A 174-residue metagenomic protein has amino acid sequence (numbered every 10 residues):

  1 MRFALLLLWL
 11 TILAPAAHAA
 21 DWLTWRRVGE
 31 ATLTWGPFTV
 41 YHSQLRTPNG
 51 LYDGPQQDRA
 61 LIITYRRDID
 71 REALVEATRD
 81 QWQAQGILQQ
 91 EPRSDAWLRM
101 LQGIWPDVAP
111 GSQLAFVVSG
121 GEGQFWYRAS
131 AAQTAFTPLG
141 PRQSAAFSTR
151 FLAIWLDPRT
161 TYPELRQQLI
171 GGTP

Functional and structural regions predicted by a protein language model:
A4-A14: Bacterial N-terminal signal peptides
L13-D21: Sec/Tat signal peptide C-region and signal peptidase I cleavage site
A20-Q85: Secretory/extracellular carbohydrate-interaction modules and structurally similar beta-sandwich "look-alikes"
W22, D157-P174: Ligand-recognition surfaces built from glycine- and aromatic
Q56-F125: Mid-length scaffold segments of soluble, non-membrane domains
L114, Y127, T137-R142: Metal- and O2-centered redox machinery and metal/ROS homeostasis
A129-A131: Eukaryote-biased intrinsically disordered, low-complexity acidic regions enriched in Ser/Thr/Pro
L139-P163: Flexible glycine-rich active-site/ligand-binding loops centered on an Asp-His dyad
